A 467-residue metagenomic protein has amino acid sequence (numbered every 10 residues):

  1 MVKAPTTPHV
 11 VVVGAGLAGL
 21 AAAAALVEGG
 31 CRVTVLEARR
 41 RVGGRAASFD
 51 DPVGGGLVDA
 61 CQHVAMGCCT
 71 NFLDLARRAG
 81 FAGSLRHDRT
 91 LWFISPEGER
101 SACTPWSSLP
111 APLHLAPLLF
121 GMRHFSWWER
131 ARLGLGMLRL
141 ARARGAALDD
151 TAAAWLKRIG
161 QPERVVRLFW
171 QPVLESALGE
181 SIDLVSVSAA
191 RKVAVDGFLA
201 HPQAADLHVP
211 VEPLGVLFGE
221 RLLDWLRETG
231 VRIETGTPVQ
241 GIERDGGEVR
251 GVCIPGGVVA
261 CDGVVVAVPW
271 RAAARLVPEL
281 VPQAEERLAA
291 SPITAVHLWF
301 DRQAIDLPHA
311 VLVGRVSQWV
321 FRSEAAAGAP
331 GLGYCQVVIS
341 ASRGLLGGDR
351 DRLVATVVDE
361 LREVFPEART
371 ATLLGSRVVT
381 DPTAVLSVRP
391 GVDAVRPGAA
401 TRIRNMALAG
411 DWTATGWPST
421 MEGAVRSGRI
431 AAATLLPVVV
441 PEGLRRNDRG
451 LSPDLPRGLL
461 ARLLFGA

Functional and structural regions predicted by a protein language model:
P8-V35: N-terminal Rossmann-like FAD-binding beta1-loop-alpha1 element of flavoenzymes
V27-P52: Glycine-rich FAD pyrophosphate-binding loop
G29, T237-A368, R445-D454, L460-A467: Mid-domain catalytic core of redox enzymes that form a hydrophobic substrate pocket/lid adjacent to a catalytic redox
G44-C68, G136-A141: Glycine-rich active-site loop/strand segments that organize a redox cofactor
F72-L73, R77-K192, A204: Mobile amphipathic helical/loop "lid" adjacent to a hydrophobic cofactor/ligand pocket
V193-P255: Helical element adjacent to the flavin cofactor pocket in flavoenzyme catalytic cores
A325-G331, D381-L408, W412-T415: FAD-binding beta-loop-beta segment adjacent to the flavin cofactor pocket
T413-L435: A conserved FAD-binding loop/helix module that cradles the flavin
